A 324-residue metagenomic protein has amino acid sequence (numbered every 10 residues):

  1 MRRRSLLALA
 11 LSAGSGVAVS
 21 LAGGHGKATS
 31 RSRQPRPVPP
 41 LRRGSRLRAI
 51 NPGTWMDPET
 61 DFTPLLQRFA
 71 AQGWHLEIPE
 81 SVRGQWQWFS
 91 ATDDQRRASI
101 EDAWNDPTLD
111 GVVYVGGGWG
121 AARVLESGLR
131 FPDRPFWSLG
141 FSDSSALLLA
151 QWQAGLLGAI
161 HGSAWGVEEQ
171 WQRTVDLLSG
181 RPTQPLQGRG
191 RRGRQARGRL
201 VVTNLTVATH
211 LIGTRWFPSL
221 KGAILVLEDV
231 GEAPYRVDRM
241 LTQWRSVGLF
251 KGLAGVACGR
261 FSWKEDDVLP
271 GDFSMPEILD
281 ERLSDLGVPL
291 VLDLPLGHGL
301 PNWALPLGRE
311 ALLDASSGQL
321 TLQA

Functional and structural regions predicted by a protein language model:
R3-G26: N-terminal export signals
S20-T54, T60: C-terminal segment of N-terminal export signals and the immediately downstream linker at the start of the mature
W74-W86, I224-V226: Short beta-strand elements in bilobed, periplasmic/extracellular small-molecule ligand-binding domains
E80-R134: N-terminal small/polar loop signature for handling phosphorylated ligands or for N-terminal nucleophile
L129-A150, G158-A164: Short, acidic/small-residue loops that bind anionic groups at enzyme active sites
G158-T209, G213: Conserved anion/nucleotide-ligand pocket segment
S219-M275: Internal helical hairpin/lid segments
W263-A324: ATP/nucleoside-binding phosphotransfer catalytic cores, i.e., glycine-rich phosphate-binding loops
